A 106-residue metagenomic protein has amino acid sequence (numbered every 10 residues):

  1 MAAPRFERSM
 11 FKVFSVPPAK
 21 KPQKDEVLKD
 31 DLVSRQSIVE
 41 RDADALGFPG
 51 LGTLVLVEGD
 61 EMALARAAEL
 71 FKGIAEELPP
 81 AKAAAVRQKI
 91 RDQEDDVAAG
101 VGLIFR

Functional and structural regions predicted by a protein language model:
M1-M10, S37-G50: Short, flexible, solvent-exposed loop/turn segments with mixed acidic/basic and small polar residues
R5, K12-Q23, P80-A81, Q93: Long, compositionally biased, intrinsically disordered regions
V16-A43: Short amphipathic alpha-helix segments
P18-K21, E58-A65: Helix N-cap motif at beta-to-alpha junctions
K24-L32, A65-E76: Short amphipathic alpha-helices in soluble, non-transmembrane regions that often serve as interface/regulatory elements
G73-R87: C-terminal structural segments of small proteins and small subunits
R87-F105: Short, low-order "capping/linker" segments at domain edges
